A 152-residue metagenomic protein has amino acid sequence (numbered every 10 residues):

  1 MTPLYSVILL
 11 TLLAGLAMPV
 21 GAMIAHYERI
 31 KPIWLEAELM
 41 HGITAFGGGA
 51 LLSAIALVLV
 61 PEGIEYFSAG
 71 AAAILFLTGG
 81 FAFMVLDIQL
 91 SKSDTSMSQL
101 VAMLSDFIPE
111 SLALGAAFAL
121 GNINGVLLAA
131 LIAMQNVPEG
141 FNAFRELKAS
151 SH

Functional and structural regions predicted by a protein language model:
M1-H152: Intrinsically disordered, metal-sensing/regulatory segments
